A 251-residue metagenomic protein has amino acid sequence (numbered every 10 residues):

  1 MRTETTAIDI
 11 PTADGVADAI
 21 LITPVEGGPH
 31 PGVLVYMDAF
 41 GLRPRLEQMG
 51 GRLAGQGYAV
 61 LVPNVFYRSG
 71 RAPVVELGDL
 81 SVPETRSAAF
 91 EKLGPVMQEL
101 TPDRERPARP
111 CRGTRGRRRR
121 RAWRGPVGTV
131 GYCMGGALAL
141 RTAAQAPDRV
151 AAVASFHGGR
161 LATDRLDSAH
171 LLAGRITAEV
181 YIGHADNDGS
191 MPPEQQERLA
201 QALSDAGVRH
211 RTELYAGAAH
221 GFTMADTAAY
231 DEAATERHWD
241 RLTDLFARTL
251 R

Functional and structural regions predicted by a protein language model:
M1-R251: N-terminal cap/leader regions of alpha/beta-hydrolase-fold enzymes, predominantly small-molecule hydrolases
